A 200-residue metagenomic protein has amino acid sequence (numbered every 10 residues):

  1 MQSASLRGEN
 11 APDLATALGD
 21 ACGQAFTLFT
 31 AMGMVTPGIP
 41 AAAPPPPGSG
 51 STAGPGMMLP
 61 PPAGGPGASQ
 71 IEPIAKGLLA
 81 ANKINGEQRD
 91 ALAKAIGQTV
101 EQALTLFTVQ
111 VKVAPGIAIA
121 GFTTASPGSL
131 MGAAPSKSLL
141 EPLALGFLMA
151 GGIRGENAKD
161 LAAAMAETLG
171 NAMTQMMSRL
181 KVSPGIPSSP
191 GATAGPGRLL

Functional and structural regions predicted by a protein language model:
M1-L200: Extracellular "spike/adhesin" assembly and maturation modules and analogous cytosolic coiled-coil scaffolds
